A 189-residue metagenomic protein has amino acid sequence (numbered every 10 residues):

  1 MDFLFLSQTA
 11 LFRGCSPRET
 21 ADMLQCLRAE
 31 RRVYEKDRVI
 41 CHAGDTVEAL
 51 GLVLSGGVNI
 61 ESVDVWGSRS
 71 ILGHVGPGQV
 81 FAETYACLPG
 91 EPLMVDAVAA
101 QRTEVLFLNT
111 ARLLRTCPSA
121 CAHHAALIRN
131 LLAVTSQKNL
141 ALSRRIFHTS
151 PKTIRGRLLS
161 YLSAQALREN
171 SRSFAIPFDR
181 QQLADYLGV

Functional and structural regions predicted by a protein language model:
M1-D2, T20, T84-Y85, L131-V134 (+3 more regions): Long cytosolic regulatory regions associated with cyclic-nucleotide signaling
M1-K36, Y85-L88: Cyclic nucleotide-binding regulatory module and flanking cytosolic helices
L24, R28, A133-S136, L140 (+2 more regions): Amphipathic, well-packed alpha-helical segments that form the structural scaffold of globular domains
L27, G73-L132: Cyclic-nucleotide recognition modules
R38-Q101: Cyclic nucleotide-binding regulatory domains
M94-V95, R115-A122, A141-S150, R168-S171: Short helix-to-loop capping/linker segments positioned immediately adjacent to catalytic or ligand/cofactor-binding
A126-I146: Long, low-complexity, charged/polar intrinsically disordered regions in eukaryotic proteins
I154-R157, Y161-V189: Phosphate-/nucleic-acid-contacting segments
